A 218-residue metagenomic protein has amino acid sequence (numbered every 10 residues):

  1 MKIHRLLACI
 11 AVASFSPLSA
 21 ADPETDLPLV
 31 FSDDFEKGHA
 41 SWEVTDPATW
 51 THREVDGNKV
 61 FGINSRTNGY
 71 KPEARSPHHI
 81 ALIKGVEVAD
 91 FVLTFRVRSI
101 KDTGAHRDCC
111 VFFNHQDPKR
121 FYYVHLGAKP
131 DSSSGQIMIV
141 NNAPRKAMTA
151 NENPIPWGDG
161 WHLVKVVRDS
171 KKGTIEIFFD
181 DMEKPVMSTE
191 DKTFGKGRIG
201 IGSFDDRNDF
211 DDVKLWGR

Functional and structural regions predicted by a protein language model:
M1-L7: Bacterial N-terminal signal peptides that target proteins for export
D22-P47: Extracellular carbohydrate-recognition regions
F35, F95, G160-S170, I175-I177: Short tryptophan-centered beta-strand motifs in secreted/extracellular beta-sheet-rich domains of glycan-recognition
H39-G69: Extracellular glycan-recognition surfaces and repeat-rich motifs
G69-I139: Secretory/extracellular carbohydrate-interaction modules and structurally similar beta-sandwich "look-alikes"
H79-V86, A150-P156, G200: Beta-strand-rich interaction surfaces with strong enrichment in secreted/lumenal proteins
N142-L163: Short, aromatic/His-centered strand-loop micro-motif at the edge of beta-sheets
M187-D212: Flexible glycan-contacting loops in extracellular carbohydrate-active proteins
